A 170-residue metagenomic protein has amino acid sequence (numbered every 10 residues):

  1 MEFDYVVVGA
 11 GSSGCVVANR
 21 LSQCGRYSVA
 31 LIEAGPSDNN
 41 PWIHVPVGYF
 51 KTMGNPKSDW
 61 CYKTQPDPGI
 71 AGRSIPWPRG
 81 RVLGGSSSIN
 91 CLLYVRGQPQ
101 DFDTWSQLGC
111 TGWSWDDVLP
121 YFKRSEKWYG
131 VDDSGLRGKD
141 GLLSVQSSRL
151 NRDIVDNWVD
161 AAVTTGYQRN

Functional and structural regions predicted by a protein language model:
M1-N170: N-terminal redox-cofactor-binding region of secreted/periplasmic oxidoreductases
